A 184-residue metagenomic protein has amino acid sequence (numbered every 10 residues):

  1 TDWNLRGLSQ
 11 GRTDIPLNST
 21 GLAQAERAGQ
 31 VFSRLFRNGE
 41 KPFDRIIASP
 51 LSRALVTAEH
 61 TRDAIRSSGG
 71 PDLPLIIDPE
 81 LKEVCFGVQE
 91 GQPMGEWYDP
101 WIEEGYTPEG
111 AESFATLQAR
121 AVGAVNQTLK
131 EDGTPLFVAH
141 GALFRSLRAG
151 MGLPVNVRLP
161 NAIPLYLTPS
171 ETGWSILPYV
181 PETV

Functional and structural regions predicted by a protein language model:
T1-G69, P100: Active-site-proximal alpha-helix that buttresses catalytic centers in soluble enzyme cores
N4, Q10, I15-P16, T61-G123 (+1 more regions): Phosphate-handling substructures
D44, E131-A142: Generic beta-sheet signal
A48-S49, A119, V138-A139: Short beta-strand scaffold positions
R53-L55, V84, L143-R145: Short, active-site-adjacent cap segments at secondary-structure transitions
H60, S146, G150: Active-site signature of alpha/beta-hydrolase-fold catalytic machinery across serine- and Asp/Cys-nucleophile hydrolases
L153-Y179: Domain-level recognition of soluble alpha/beta enzyme cores, biased toward histidine phosphatases/phosphomutases
V180-V184: Acidic, His/Gly-rich catalytic cores of divalent-metal-dependent hydrolytic chemistry
